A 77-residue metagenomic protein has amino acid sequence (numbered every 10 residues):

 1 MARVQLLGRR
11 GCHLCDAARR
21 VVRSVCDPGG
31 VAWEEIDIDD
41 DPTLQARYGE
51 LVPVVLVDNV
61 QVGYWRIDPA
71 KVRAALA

Functional and structural regions predicted by a protein language model:
M1-S24: Local sequence-structure signature of Cys/Sec-based thiol-disulfide redox active-site neighborhoods
V31-P42: Thiol-based oxidoreductase modules, predominantly thioredoxin-like and allied folds used for disulfide exchange
D40-V54: Short Fe-S-cluster ligation motifs
P53-Q61: A short, hydrophobic beta-strand/beta-hairpin element that forms part of a small beta-sheet core
R66-I67: N-terminal, polar/charged subdomain of small-to-medium soluble alpha/beta proteins
V72-A77: Thiol-/selenol-based redox modules, centered on thioredoxin-like and closely related oxidoreductase domains
